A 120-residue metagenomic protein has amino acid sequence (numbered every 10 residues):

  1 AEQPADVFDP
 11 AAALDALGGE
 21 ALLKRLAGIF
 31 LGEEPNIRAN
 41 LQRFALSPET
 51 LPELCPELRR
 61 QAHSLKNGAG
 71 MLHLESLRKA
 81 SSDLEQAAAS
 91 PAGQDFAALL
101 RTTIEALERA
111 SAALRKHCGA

Functional and structural regions predicted by a protein language model:
A1-A120: Two-component system phosphorelay core
